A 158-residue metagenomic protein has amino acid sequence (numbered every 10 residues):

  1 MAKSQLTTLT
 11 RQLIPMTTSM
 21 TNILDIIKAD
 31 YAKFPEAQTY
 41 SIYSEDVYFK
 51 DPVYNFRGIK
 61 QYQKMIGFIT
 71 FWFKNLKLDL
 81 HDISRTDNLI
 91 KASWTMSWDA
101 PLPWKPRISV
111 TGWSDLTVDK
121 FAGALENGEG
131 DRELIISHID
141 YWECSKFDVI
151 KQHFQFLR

Functional and structural regions predicted by a protein language model:
M1-R158: C-terminal and inter-domain tail/linker signature
